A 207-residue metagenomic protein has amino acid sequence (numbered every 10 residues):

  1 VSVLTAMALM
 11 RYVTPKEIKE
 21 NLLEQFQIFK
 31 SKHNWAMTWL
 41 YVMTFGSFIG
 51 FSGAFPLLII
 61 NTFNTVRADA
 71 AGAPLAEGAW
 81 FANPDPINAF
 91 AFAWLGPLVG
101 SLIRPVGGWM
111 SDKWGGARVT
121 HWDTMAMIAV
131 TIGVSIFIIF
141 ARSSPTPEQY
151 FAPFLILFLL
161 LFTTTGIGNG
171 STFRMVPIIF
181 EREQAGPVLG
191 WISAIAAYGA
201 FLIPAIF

Functional and structural regions predicted by a protein language model:
S2-I18: C-terminal membrane-cytosol helix-exit motif in multi-pass small-molecule transporters
S31-S101, P105, I203: Extracytoplasmic gate region of multi-pass secondary transporters
V42, A91-L98, M125, G190-Y198: Transmembrane alpha-helical cores of Major Facilitator Superfamily
L57, S171-I179: Intracellular helix-loop hinge segments at the cytoplasmic ends of transmembrane helices in 12-TM rocker-switch-type
I59-I60, M110-S111, I206-F207: Interfacial helix-cap and linker-helix signal at transmembrane-aqueous boundaries of multi-pass secondary transporters
I103-G116: Helix-to-loop junctions at the C-terminal end of transmembrane segments in multipass secondary transporters
A117-S171: C-terminal transmembrane helical hairpin of 12-TM major facilitator-type secondary transporters
R182-F207: A late C-terminal transmembrane helix in Major Facilitator Superfamily
